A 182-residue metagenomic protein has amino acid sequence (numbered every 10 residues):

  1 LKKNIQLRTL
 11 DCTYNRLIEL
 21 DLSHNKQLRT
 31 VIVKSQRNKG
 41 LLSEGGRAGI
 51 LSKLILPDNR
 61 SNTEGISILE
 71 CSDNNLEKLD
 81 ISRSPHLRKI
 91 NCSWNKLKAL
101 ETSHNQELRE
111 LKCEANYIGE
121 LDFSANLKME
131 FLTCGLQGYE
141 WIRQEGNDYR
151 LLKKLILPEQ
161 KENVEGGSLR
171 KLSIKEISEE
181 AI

Functional and structural regions predicted by a protein language model:
K3-R8, H24-R29, I50, S61-S67 (+6 more regions): Leucine-rich repeat
R8-C12, R29-V33, E44, L54 (+6 more regions): Conserved hydrophobic beta-strand positions in leucine-rich repeat
N15, Q36-N38, G49, N74 (+4 more regions): Consensus "Asn ladder" position of solenoid repeat domains
L20, V31, L54-L56, L79 (+4 more regions): Canonical leucine-rich repeat
S35-I50, S61-G65, G138-L151, N163: Intrinsically disordered, low-complexity Ser/Thr- and acidic-rich flexible linkers and loops, especially at boundaries
R47-S52, L56, L76, I118 (+1 more regions): Extracellular beta-strand/beta-solenoid scaffold signature
N116-I182: Leucine-rich solenoid repeat scaffolds
